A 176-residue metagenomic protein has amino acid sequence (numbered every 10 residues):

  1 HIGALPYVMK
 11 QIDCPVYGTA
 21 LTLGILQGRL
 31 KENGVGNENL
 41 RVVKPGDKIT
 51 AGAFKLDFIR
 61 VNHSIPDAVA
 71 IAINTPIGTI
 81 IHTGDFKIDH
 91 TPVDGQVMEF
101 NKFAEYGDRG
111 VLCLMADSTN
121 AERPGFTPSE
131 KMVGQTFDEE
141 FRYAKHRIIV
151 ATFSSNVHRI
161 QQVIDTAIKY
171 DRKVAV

Functional and structural regions predicted by a protein language model:
H1-V176: His/Asp/Glu-rich metal-coordinating catalytic cores of metallo-dependent phosphodiesterases/hydrolases acting on
